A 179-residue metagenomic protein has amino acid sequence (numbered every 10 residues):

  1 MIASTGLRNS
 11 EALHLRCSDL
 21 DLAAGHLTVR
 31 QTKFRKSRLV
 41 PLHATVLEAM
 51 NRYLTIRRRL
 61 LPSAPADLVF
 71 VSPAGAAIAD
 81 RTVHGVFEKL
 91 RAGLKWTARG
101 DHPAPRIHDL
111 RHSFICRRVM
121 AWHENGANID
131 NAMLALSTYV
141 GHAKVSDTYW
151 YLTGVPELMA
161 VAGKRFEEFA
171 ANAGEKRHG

Functional and structural regions predicted by a protein language model:
M1-A3, F34, L47-L54, H84-F87 (+4 more regions): Short, structured motif recognition centered on aromatic/hydrophobic residues
M1-H14, A121-H123, H142: A short, glycine-centered helix-capping/turn motif at helix boundaries that positions DNA-contacting or catalytic
T5, N9-S10, H14-N51, P65: Conserved tyrosine-mediated DNA breakage-rejoining catalytic core shared by Y-recombinases
L13, A92, E124-A127, P156-A160: Short loop/beta submotifs within extracellular cysteine-rich repeat domains
Q31, V140-E168: Catalytic-site neighborhood detector that most strongly recognizes the C-terminal catalytic loop/helix of tyrosine
T32-N51, D67-E88, H102-I107: C-terminal catalytic core of Y-nucleophile DNA break-rejoin enzymes
V40, H84-T138, H142: Short, basic (Lys/Arg/His-rich) helix/loop patches that form interaction surfaces in the mid-to-C-terminal regions
F166-G179: C-terminal secondary-structure termini that scaffold catalytic or DNA-interacting sites
